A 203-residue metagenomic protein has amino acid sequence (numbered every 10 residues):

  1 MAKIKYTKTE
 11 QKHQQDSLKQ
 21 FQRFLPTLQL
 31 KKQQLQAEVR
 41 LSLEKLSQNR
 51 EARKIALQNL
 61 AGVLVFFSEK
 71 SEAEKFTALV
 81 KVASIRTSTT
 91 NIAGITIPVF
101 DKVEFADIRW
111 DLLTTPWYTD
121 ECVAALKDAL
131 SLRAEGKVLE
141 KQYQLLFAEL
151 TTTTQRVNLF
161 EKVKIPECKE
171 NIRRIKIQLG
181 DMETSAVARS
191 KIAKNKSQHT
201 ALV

Functional and structural regions predicted by a protein language model:
M1-V203: Charge-rich amphipathic alpha-helical interaction elements
